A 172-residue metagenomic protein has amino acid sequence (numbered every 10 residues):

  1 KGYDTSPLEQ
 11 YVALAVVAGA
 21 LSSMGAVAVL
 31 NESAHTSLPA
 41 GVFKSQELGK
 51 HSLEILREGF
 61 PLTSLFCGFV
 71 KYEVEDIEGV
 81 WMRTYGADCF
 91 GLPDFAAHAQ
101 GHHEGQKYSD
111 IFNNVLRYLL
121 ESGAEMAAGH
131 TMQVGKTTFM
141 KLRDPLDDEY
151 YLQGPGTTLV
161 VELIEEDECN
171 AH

Functional and structural regions predicted by a protein language model:
K1-D4: Long, hydrophobic/aromatic-enriched structural stretches that serve as scaffold segments
S6-V17, E104-I111: Short amphipathic alpha-helical segments
Y11-L30: Acidic, low-complexity cytosolic segments
E32-H172: Aromatic/basic-lined ligand-recognition segments that form π-stacking hydrophobic pockets flanked by Lys/Arg to engage
